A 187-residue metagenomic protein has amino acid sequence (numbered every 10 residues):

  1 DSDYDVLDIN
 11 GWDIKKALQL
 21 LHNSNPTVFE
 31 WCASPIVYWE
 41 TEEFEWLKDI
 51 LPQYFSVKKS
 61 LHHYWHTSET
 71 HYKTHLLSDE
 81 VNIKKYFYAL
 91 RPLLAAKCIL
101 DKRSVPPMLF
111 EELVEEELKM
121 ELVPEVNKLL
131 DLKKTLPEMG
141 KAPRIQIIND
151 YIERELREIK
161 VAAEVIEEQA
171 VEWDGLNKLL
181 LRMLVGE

Functional and structural regions predicted by a protein language model:
D1-L77, I83-Y86: Conserved catalytic core of two-metal-ion nucleotidyltransferases
W46-N177, V185-G186: Conserved nucleotidyltransferase catalytic core and NTase-mimicking acidic/glycine-rich helix/loop elements in nucleic
